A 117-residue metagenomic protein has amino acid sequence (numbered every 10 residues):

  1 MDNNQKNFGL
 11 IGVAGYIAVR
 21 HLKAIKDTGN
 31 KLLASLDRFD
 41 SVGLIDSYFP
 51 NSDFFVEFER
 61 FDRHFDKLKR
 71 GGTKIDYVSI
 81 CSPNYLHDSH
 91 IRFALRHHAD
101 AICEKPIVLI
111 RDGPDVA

Functional and structural regions predicted by a protein language model:
M1-S52, T73: N-terminal Rossmann-like dinucleotide-binding module
F54-A117: Beta-loop-alpha module in the N-terminal Rossmann-like domain of NAD(P)-dependent dehydrogenases, especially those
